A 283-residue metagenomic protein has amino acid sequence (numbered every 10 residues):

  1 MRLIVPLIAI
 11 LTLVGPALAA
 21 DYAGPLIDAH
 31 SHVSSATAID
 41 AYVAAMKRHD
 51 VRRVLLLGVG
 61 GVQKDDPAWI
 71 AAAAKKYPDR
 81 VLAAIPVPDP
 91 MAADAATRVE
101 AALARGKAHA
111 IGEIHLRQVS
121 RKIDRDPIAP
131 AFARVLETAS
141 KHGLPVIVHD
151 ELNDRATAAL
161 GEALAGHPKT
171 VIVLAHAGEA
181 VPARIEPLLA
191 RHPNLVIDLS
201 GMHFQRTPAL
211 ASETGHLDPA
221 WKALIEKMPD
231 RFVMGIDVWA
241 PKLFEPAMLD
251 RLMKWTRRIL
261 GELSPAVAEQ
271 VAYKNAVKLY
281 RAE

Functional and structural regions predicted by a protein language model:
R2-L3, A20, P25, D40-A44 (+4 more regions): Mid-to-C-terminal alpha-helical segments outside catalytic/metal-binding sites
I4-P16: Bacterial N-terminal signal peptides
A19-S35: Replace "His-x-His-based motif
D21, G61, P67-V146, H203-F204 (+1 more regions): Active-site gating/metal-coordination segments in enzymes
I27-A29, L55-G58, A84-P86, G112 (+3 more regions): Active-site neighborhood of phospho(di)ester-bond hydrolases with catalytic His/Asp-centered motifs
S31-K76: N-terminal carbohydrate-binding/catalytic regions of secreted carbohydrate-active enzymes
T37-Y42, K64-A73, A93-E100, A156-L160 (+2 more regions): Alpha-helical scaffolding within the catalytic cores of extracellular/periplasmic polymer-degrading hydrolases
D79, R125-M234: Catalytic pocket-lining loop regions of alpha/beta-barrel enzymes, especially the amidohydrolase/enolase/GH5 lineages
